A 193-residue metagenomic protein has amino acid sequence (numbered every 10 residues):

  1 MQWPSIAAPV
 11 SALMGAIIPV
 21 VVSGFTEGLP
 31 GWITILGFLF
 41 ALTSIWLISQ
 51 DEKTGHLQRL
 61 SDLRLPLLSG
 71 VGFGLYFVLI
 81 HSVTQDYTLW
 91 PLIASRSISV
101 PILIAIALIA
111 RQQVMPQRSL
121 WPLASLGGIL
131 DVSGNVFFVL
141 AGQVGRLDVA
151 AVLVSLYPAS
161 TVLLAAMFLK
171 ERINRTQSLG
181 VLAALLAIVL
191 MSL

Functional and structural regions predicted by a protein language model:
M1-M14, T34-F38, L57-G70, Q117-L126 (+1 more regions): Cytoplasmic-side transmembrane-helix entry/capping segments in multi-pass membrane proteins
M1-V10, Q85-P91, F138-L156: Structural motif at transmembrane-helix junctions in multi-pass transporters
A7-S23, I98-I102, G134-F138, L153-M167 (+1 more regions): Alpha-helical transmembrane segments of compact multi-pass small-molecule transporters, enriched in specific families
I17-V21, P30-D51, T176-L193: Hydrophobic transmembrane alpha-helices of multi-pass small-molecule transport proteins
V21-E27, V83, P91, A141 (+2 more regions): Hydrophobic/aromatic residues within transmembrane alpha-helices of multi-pass small-molecule transporters
G37, H56-W90, I98, I129-L130: Glycine-/small-residue-enriched transmembrane alpha-helix faces in small-molecule transporters and effluxers
G37-L47, L92-Q112, S160-T161: Transmembrane alpha-helices of multi-pass small-molecule transport proteins
Q50-R64, I98-I129, V136-V144, M167 (+1 more regions): Membrane-interface interhelical linkers
